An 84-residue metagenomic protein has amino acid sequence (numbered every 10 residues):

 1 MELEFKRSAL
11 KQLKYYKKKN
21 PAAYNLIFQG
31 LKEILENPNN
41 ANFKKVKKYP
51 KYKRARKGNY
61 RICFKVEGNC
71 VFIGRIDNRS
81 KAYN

Functional and structural regions predicted by a protein language model:
E2-L3, K14, K18-Y24, R56-R61 (+1 more regions): Enriched for short, Lys/Arg-rich terminal
A23-L35: Compact soluble domain cores
K32-A55, Y83: A short, surface-exposed loop/turn module that caps and links secondary-structure elements
